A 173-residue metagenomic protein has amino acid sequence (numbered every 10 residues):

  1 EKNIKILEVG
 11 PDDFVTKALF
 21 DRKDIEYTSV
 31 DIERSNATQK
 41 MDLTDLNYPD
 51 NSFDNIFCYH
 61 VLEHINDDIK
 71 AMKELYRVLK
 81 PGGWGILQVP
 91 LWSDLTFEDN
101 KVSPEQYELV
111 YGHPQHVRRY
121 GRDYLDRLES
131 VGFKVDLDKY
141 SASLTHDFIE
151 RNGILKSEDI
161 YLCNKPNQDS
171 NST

Functional and structural regions predicted by a protein language model:
K2-K101, R122-E129, D159-S170: Conserved SAM-binding loop
T16, G112, Y120-G121, G153: Glycine-centered flexibility motif
E33, M41, H113, L144-T145 (+1 more regions): Short, solvent-exposed coil/turn segments
E63, G112-P114: A generic structural signal for short
D67, H116-Y120, L155: Soluble or luminal CAZymes and related metallo-dependent hydrolases
K101-Y111: Short glycine/proline- and charge-enriched loop/turn segments that cap or connect secondary-structure elements
P114-D138: Short alpha-helix
V131-F133, D138-T173: Core SAM-dependent methyltransferase catalytic element
